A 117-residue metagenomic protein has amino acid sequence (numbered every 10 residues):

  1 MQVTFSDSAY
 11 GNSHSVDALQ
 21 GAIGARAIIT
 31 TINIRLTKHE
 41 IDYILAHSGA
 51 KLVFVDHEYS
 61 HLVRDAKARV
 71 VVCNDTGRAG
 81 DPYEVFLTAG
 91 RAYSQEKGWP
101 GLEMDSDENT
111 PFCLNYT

Functional and structural regions predicted by a protein language model:
V3, G90-Y116: Conserved pre-ATP/AMP-binding loop-to-beta segment of ANL
S6, T30, V71, L114-N115: Conserved hydrophobic packing residues within short motifs/helices of P-loop NTPase cores of ABC-family ATPases
S8-A9, V53-D56, D107: Active-site-adjacent beta-strand anchor residues
S8-S13, N33: Conserved AMP-binding
G11, A18, C113: Conserved sugar-transfer catalytic core signal across GT-A, GT-B, and GT-C glycosyltransferases
N12-S13, H57, P111: Alpha-helix N-cap/helix-start capping motif
D17, G24-G90, L102: Structural core segment of the AMP-binding/adenylate-forming
A22, V53, P111, T117: Conserved S/T- and glycine-rich ATP-binding loop of Class I adenylate-forming
